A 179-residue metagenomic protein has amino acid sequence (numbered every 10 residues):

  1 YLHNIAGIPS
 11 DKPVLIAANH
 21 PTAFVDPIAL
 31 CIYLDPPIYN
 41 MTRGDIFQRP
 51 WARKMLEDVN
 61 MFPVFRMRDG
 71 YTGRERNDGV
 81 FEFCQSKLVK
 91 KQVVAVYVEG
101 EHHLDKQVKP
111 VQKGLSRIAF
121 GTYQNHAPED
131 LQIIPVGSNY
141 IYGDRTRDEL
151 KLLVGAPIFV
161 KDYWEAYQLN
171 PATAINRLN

Functional and structural regions predicted by a protein language model:
Y1-T173: Soluble catalytic domains of membrane acyltransferases
N176-N179: A conserved active-site cap/scaffold subdomain adjacent to cofactor or substrate pockets
